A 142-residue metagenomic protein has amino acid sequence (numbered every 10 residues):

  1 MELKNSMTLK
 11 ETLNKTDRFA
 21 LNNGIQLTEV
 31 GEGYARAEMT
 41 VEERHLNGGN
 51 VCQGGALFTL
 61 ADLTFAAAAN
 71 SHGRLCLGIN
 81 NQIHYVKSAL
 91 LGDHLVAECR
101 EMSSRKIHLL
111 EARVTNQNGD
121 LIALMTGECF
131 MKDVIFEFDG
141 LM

Functional and structural regions predicted by a protein language model:
M1-V96, R100-M142: Terminal targeting signals and extreme-terminal segments of soluble enzymes
